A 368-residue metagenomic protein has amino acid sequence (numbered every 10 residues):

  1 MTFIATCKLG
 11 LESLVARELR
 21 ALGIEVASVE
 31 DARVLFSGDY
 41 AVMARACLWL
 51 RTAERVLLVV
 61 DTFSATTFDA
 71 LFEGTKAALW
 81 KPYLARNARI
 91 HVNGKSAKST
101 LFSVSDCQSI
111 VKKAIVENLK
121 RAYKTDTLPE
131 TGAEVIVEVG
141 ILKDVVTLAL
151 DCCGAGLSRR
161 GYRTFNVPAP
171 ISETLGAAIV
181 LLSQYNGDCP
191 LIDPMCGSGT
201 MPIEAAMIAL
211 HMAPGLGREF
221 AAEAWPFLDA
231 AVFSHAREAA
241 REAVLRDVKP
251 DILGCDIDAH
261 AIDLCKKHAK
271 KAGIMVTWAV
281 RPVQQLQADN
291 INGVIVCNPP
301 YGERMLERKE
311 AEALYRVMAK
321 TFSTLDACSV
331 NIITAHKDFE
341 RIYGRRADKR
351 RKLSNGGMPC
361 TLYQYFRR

Functional and structural regions predicted by a protein language model:
M1-A133: Non-catalytic nucleic-acid substrate-recognition regions in nucleic-acid-modifying enzymes
C7, D256, T334: Short beta-strand/turn micro-motifs composed of small residues that flank or help shape donor/cofactor-binding pockets
L19, V92, V139, C265 (+2 more regions): Residue-level signal for inorganic ion chemistry
A97-T100, G156, P300-R304: A short, flexible beta-alpha/helix-coil linker loop
V137-C153, Y363: C-terminal edge-of-domain segments
L148-Q184: SAM-dependent Rossmann-like transferase core, predominantly class I methyltransferases with a strong bias toward
I171-A288, R304, E310: Conserved S-adenosyl-L-methionine
A279-R368: C-terminal catalytic and target-recognition region of SAM-dependent MTase-like enzymes, primarily methyltransferases
